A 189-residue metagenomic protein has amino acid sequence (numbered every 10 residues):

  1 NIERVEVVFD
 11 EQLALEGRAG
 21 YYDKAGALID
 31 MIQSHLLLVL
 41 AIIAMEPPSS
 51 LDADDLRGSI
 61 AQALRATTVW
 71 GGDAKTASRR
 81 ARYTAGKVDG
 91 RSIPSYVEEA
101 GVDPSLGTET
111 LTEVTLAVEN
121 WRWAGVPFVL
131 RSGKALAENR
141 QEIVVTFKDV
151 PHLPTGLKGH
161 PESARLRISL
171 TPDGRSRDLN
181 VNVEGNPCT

Functional and structural regions predicted by a protein language model:
N1-T189: Secretory/organelle targeting and membrane-embedding segments
